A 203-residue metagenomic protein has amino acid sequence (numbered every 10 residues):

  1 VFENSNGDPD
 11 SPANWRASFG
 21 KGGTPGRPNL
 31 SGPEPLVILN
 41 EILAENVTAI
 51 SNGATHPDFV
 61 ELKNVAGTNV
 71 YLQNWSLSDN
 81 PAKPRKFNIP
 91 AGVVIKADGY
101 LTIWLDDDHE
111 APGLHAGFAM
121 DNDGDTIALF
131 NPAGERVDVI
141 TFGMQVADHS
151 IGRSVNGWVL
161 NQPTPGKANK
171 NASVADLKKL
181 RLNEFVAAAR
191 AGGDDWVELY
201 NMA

Functional and structural regions predicted by a protein language model:
V1-A203: Intrinsically disordered, low-complexity linkers and terminal tails enriched in Ser/Thr/Pro/Gly with interspersed basic
